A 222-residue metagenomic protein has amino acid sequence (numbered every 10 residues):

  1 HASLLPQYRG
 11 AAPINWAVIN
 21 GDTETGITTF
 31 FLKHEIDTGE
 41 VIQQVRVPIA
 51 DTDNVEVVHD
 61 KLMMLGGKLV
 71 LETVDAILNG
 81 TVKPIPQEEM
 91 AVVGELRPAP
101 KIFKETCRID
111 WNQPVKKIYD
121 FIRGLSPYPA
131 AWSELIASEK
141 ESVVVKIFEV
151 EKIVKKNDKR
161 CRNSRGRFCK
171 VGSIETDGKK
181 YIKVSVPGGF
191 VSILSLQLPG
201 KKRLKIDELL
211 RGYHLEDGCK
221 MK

Functional and structural regions predicted by a protein language model:
A2-K101, E105: Donor/substrate-binding cores of folate-linked one-carbon enzymes
A91-K222: Internal anion-binding site segments
